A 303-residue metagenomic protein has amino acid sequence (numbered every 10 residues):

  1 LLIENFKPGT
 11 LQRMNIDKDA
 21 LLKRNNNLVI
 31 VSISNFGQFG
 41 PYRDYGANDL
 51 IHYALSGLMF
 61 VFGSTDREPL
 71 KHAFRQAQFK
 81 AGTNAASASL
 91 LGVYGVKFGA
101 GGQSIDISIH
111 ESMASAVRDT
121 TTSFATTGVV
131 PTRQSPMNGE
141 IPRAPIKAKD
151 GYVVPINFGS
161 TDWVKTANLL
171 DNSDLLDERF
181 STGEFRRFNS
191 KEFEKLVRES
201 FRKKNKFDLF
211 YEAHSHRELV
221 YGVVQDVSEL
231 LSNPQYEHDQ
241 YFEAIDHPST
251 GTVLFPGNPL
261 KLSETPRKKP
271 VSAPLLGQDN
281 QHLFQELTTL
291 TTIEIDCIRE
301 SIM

Functional and structural regions predicted by a protein language model:
L1-L2, G40-R43, S56, F188 (+1 more regions): Conserved N-terminal glycine/acidic-rich loop preference
L1-R24, R202: A structured beta-alpha segment of the ubiquitous adenosine-cofactor-binding alpha/beta core
M14-V153, N157-F158, N168: Active-site-adjacent "lid/gating" segments in soluble enzymes
P69, S249-C297: Flexible, small-/acidic-enriched active-site or ligand-binding loops
R133-N138, R143-P145, N189, T250-V253 (+1 more regions): Short Gly/Pro-enriched turn/cap motifs at secondary-structure boundaries
P142-R217, Y221: Aromatic-enriched alpha-helical interface/lid elements that frame and gate functional surfaces
E178-F188, Q225-S232, I293-M303: Short linear loop/turn motifs
R217-P270: A glycine-rich dinucleotide-binding beta-alpha-beta segment and adjacent secondary-structure elements that constitute
